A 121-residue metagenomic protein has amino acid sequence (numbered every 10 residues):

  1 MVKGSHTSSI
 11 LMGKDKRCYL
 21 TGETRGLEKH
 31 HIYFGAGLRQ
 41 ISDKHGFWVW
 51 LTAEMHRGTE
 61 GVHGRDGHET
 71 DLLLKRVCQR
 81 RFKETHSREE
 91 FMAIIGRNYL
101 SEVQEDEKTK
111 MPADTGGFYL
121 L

Functional and structural regions predicted by a protein language model:
M1-R25, D43-H45, V49, R57-L121: Extended charged
G26-R39: Short recognition patches in nucleic-acid-associated and regulatory proteins
H31, M55-H56: Histidine-centered divalent metal-coordination motifs
T52: Conserved active-site/ligand-binding neighborhood in enzyme cores
